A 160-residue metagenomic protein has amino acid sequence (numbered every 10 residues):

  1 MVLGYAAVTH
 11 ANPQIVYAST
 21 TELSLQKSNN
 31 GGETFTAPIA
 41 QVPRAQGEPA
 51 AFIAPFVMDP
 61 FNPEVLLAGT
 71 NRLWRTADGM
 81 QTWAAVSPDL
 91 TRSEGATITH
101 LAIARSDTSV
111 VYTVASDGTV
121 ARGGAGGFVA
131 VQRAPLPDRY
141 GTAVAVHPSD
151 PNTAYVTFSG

Functional and structural regions predicted by a protein language model:
M1-G160: Extracellular glycan-interacting surfaces
